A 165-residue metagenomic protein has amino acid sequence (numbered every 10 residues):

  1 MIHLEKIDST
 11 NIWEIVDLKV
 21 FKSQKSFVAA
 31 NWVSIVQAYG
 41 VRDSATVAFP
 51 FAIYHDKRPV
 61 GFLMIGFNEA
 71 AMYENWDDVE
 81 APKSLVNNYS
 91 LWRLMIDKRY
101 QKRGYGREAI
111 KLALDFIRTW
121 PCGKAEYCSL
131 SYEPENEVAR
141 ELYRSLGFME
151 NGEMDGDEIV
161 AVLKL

Functional and structural regions predicted by a protein language model:
I2-R99, I110-L112, F116-C122, G152-D155: Acetyl-CoA-dependent GNAT
D97-R99, R103, P134-E135: Active-site acidic-Proline motif in GNAT/NAT acetyltransferases
R107, E133-G152: Conserved active-site alpha-helix within GNAT-family acetyltransferase domains
K124-R140, G156-I159: Conserved beta-strand-loop-alpha-helix junction that forms the acyl-donor binding cleft
V162-L165: Short beta-strand-to-coil "C-cap" segments at the C-terminal boundary of structured domains/repeats, marking
